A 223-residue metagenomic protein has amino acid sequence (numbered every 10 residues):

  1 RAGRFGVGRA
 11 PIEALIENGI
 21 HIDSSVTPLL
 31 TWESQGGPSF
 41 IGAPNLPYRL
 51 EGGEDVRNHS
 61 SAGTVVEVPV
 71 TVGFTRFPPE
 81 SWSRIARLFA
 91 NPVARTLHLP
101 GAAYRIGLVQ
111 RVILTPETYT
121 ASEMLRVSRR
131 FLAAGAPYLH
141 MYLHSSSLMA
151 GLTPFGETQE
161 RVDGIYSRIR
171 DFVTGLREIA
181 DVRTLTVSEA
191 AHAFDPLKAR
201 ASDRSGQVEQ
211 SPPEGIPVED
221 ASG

Functional and structural regions predicted by a protein language model:
R1-A2, V162: A generic secondary-structure micro-motif detector that highlights 1-2 residue hydrophobic/ambivalent hotspots embedded
A2-L132: Active-site-adjacent pocket scaffolds in enzyme catalytic domains
V26, A94-G206, V218-G223: C-terminal domain-boundary segment and adjacent tail
S211-P213: Compositionally biased, low-complexity intrinsically disordered regions
